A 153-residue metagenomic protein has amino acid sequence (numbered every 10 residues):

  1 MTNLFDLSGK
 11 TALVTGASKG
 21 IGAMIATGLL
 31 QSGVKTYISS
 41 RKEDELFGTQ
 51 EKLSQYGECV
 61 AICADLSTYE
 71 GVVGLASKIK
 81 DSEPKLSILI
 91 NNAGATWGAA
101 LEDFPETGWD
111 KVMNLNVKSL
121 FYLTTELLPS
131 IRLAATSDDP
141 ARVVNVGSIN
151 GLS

Functional and structural regions predicted by a protein language model:
T11, S18-G20: Conserved glycine-rich cofactor-binding loop
S32-G48: Conserved glycine-rich Rossmann-like NAD(P)H-binding loop of the short-chain dehydrogenase/reductase
D44, C63-G74, E106: The beta1-alpha1 cofactor-binding region of Rossmann-like NAD(H)/NADP(H)-dependent oxidoreductases
N92-W97: Conserved NAD(P)H cofactor-binding loop of Rossmann-fold oxidoreductase domains
A100-L101, P105-D110: Substrate-binding pocket helix/loop in short-chain dehydrogenase/reductase
T124-T125: A short, exposed helix-loop element centered on a Lys and neighboring polar residues
S148: Residue(s) in the substrate-gating loop at a strand-loop-helix junction that position the organic substrate next
